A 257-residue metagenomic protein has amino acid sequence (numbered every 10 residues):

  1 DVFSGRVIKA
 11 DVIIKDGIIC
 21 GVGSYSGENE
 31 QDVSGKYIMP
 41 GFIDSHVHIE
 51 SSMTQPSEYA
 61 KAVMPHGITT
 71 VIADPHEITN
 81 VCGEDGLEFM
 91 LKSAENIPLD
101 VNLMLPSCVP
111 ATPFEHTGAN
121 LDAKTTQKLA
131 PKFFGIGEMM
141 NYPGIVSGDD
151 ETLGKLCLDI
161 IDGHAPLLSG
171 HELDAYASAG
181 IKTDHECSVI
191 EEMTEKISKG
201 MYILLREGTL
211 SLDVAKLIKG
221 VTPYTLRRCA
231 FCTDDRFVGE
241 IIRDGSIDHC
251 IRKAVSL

Functional and structural regions predicted by a protein language model:
V2-G41: Histidine-rich, glycine-flanked metal-binding segment
G17, G35, H46, G67 (+4 more regions): Divalent metal-coordination and catalytic microenvironments
Y25-A73: Replace "His-x-His-based motif
I43-E50, I136, H164, H185: Histidine-centered divalent metal-coordination motifs
A60-I160: Divalent-metal coordination cores built from histidine and acidic residues
I68, K132-F133, L158, A175-T183 (+2 more regions): Glycine-enriched alpha-helix->loop->beta-strand junction motifs that scaffold or abut catalytic
E138-E191, E207, S211: Divalent metal-binding pocket/active-site signature
S178, G220-L257: His/Asp/Glu-enriched, well-ordered alpha-helical/loop segment that forms or immediately abuts the divalent-metal
